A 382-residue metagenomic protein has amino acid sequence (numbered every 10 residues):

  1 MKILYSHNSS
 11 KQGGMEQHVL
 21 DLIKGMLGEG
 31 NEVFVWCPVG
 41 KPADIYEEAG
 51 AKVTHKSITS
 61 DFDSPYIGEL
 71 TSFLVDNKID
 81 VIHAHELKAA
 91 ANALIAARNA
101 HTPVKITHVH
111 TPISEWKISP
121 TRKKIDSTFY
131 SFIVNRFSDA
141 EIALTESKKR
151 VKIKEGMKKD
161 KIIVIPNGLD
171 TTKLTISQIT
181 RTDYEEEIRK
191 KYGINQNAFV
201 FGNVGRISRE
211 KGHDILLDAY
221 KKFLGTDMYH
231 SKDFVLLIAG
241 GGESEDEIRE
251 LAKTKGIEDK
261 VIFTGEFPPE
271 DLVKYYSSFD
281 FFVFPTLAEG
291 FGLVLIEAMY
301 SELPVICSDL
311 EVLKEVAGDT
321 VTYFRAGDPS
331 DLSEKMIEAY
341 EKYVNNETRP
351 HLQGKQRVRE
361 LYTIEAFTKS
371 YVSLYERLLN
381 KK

Functional and structural regions predicted by a protein language model:
Y5-P65, G242: N-terminal strand-loop element at the rim of the active site of nucleotide-sugar-dependent glycosyltransferases
G13-D21, F199-G225, E243-R249, S330: A conserved mid-protein helix/loop that constitutes part of the nucleotide-sugar donor-binding site
L74, E266-F267, K274-F279: Short alpha-helical donor nucleotide-sugar binding micro-motif in glycosyltransferases
A84-A90, H108-V109: Short His-centered aromatic/hydrophobic patch
S147, G168: Carbohydrate-associated surface elements
L287: Aromatic "clamp/platform" in nucleotide-sugar-dependent glycosyltransferases that forms part of the donor/acceptor
L295, P304-C307: Short hydrophobic beta-strand element within catalytic cores of glycosyltransferases and related nucleotide-activated
T322-S330, E338-V344: Conserved acidic donor-binding segment of nucleotide-sugar-dependent glycosyltransferases
